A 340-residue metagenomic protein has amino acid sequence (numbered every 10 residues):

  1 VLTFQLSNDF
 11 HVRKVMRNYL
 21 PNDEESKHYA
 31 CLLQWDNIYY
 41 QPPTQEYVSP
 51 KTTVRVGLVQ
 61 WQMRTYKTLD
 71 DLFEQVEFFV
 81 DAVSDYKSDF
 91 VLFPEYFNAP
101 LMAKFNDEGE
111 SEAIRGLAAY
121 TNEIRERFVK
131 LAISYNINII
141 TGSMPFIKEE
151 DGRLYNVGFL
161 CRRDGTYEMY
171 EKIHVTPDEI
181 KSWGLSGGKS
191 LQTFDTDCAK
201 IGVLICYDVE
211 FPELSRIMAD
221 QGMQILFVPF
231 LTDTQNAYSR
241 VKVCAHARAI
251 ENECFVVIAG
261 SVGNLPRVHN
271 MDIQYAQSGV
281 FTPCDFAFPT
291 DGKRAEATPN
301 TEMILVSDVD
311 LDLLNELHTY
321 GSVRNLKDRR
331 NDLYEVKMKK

Functional and structural regions predicted by a protein language model:
V1-T53: Terminal substrate-recognition subdomain of acyl/acetyltransferases
V15, V157, Y167-K172, V228 (+2 more regions): Residue-level detector of high-confidence beta-strand sites
K27-L33, Y155, K189-L191, I273-A276 (+1 more regions): Short hydrophobic/aromatic beta-strand or adjacent loop that forms the aromatic wall/cage of a ligand/substrate-binding
S49-M63: Short beta-strand segments enriched in small/hydrophobic residues
L69, F73, E77-R163, E168 (+2 more regions): Cys-nucleophile CN-hydrolase/nitrilase-fold catalytic domain and related Cys-dependent amidase chemistry that acts on
A118-I140, E210-E302: CN hydrolase (nitrilase-like) catalytic-core segments centered on the catalytic cysteine and neighboring Lys/Glu
K130, I147-I225, T234-A247, V323: Active-site catalytic loop in hydrolytic enzyme cores
V309-K340: A short C-terminal boundary segment appended to hydrolase-like catalytic domains
